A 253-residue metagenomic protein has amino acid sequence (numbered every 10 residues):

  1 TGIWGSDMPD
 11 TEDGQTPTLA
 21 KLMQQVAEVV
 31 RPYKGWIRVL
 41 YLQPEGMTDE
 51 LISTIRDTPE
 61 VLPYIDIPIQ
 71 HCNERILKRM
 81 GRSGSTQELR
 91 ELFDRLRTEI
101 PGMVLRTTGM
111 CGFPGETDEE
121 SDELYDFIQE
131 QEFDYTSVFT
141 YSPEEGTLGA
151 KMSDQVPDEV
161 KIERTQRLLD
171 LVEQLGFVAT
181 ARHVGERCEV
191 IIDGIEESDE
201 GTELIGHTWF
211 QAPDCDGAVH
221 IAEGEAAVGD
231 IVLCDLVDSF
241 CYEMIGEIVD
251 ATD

Functional and structural regions predicted by a protein language model:
T1-S121, Q129-E130: Conserved SAM/AdoMet-binding glycine-rich loop
G2, P68-N73, T140-E145, T208-F210: Short, small-residue-rich loop/turn micro-motifs
V39, I67, T108, I128 (+4 more regions): Conserved, mostly hydrophobic/aromatic
L51-I52, L124, H220-A222: Short beta-alpha junctions and helix-cap segments that line functional grooves
R82, R97, E144, K161-R164 (+1 more regions): Short, cationic motifs built from Arg/Lys/His that form the positively charged side of catalytic pockets
E119, E123-I162, L168: C-terminal, non-catalytic macromolecule-binding modules
K151-D253: Terminal RNA-binding accessory module
